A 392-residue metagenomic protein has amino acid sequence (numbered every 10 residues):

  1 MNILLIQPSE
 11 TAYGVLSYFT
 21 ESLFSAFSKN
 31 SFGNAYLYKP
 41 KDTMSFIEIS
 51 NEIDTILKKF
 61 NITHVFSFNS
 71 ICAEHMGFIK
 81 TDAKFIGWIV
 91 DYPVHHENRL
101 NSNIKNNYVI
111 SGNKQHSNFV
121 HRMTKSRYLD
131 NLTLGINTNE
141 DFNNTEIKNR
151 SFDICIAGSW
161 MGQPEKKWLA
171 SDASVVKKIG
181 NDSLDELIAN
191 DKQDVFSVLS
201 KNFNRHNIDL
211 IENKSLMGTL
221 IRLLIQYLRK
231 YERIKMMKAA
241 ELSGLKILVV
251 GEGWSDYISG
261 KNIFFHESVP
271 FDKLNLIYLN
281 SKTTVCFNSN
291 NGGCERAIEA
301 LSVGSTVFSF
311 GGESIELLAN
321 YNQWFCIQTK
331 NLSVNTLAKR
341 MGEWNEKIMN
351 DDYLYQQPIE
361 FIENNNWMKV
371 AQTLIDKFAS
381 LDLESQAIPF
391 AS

Functional and structural regions predicted by a protein language model:
N2-V15, T124-S289, G312-E313: Nucleotide-sugar donor-binding catalytic core of glycosyltransferases
L4-G14, Y18-S31, A35-D42, S102-I104 (+3 more regions): Catalytic binding pocket for nucleotide-activated donors in carbohydrate/polymer assembly enzymes
L4-P8, L16-R122, N139-F142, H266-L276 (+2 more regions): Extended catalytic core of nucleotide-activated donor transferases of GT-like folds
G33-A35, F85, R127-L129, L245-I247 (+1 more regions): Hydrophobic anchor at the start of a short beta-strand that flanks the dinucleotide cofactor-binding loop
I53-K58, N144-T145, L337-W344: Short amphipathic alpha-helix with an adjacent loop that forms part of the alpha/beta core around
A73-E74, V94, Q163-P164, G292-G293: Short glycine-rich, flexible loops that bind phosphorylated cofactors or substrates
I79-Y92, A170-L184, I298-G311: A short, gly/pro- and small-residue-rich
Q386-S392: Intrinsically disordered, low-complexity acidic/proline-/asparagine-rich linker or regulatory tail/stalk regions
